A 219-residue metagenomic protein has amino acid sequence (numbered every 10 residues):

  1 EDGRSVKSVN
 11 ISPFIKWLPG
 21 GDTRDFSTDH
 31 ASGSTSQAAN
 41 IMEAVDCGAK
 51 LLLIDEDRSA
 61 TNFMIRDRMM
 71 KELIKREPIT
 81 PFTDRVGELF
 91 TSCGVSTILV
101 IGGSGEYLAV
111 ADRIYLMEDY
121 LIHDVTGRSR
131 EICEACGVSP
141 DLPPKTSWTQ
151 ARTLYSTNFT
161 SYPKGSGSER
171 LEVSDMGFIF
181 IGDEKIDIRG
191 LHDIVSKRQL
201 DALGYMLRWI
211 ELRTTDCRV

Functional and structural regions predicted by a protein language model:
E1-D2, H30, S34, L52 (+1 more regions): Metallocofactor- and cofactor-centric catalytic cores in central/energy metabolism, strongly enriched
E1-H30, I65-R66: P-loop NTPase switch/communication element
V9-K16, L51-T61, L171-F178: A glycine-rich, aromatic-flanked flexible loop/lid motif
S32-A44: Conserved alpha-helical scaffold flanking the Walker A/P-loop in AAA+ ATPase domains
A44-V86, F90-S92, G103-R130: Conserved P-loop NTPase nucleotide-binding/switch module
T91-G94, G103-V219: Conserved NTP phosphate-binding and transfer environment spanning the P-loop NTPase/kinase superfamily
V100: Conserved D-loop beta-strand region of ABC ATPase nucleotide-binding domains
